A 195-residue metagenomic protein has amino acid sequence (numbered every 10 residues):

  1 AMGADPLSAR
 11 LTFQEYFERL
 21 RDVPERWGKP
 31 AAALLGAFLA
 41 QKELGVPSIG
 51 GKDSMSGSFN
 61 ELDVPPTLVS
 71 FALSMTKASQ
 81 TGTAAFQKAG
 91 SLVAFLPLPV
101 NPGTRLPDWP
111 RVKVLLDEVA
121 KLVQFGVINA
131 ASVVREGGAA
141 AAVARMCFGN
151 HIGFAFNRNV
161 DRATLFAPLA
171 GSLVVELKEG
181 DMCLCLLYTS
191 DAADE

Functional and structural regions predicted by a protein language model:
A1-L11, A32-E43, D117-Q124, A142 (+1 more regions): Small-aliphatic-rich amphipathic alpha-helix that forms the alpha element of a beta-alpha
P6, R10-T12, Y16-E18, D22: Long, K/E/R/D-enriched contiguous segments that form extended
L11-Y16, I49-D63, V134-A142: A glycine-rich phosphate-binding loop feature that marks nucleotide/adenosyl-phosphate handling sites
R21-L92, R158-L187: Phosphate/diphosphate-binding loops
T81-W109: Short, acidic (Asp/Glu-rich) active-site segment that either coordinates a divalent metal cofactor
F95, P99, R145, G149-I152 (+1 more regions): Short, well-ordered loop/turn and helix-capping segments at boundaries between secondary-structure elements and domains
L106-G171: Active-site-proximal betaalpha loop/short-helix elements that scaffold phosphoryl/nucleotidyl transfer chemistry
Y188-A193: Conserved small/polar residues in nucleotide/adenosyl-binding loops
